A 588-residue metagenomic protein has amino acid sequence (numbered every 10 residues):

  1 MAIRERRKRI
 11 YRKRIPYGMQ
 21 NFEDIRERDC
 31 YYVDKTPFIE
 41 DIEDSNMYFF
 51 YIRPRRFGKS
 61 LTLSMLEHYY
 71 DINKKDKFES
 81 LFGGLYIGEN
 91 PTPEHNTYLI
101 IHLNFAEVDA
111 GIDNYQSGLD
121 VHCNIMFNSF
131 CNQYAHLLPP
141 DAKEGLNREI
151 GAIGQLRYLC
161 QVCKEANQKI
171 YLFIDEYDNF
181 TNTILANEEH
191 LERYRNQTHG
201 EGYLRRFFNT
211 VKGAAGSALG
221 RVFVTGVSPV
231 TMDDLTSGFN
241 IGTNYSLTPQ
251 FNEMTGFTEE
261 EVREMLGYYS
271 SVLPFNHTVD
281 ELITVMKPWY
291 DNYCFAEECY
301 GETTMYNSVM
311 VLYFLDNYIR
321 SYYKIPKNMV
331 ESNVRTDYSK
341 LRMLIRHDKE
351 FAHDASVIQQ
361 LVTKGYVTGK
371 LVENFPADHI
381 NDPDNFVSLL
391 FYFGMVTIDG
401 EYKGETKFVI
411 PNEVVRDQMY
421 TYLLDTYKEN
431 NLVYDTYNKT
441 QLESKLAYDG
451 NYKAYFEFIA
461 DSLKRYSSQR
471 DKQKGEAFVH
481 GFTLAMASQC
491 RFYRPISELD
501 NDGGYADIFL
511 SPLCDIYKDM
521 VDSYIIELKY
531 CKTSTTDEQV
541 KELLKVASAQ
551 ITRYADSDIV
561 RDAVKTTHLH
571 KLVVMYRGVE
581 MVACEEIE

Functional and structural regions predicted by a protein language model:
A2-D71, E79-I87: Walker A/P-loop-proximal flanking segment of P-loop NTPase domains
G18, D34, H68-N132: P-loop NTPase motor core
Y158-A166, R193-G220, I559: Substrate-engagement module of ASCE P-loop NTPases
A166-Q197: Conserved P-loop NTPase "ATPase switch" module shared by AAA+ and STAND
F173-D175, R205-R206, G220-V227: Structural recognition of the conserved hydrophobic beta-strand(s) that form the central parallel beta-sheet of P-loop
T231-S237, Y245-D316, L361: Amphipathic alpha-helical segments of the small helical/lid subdomains adjacent to P-loop NTPase cores
G242, Y306-A549, R553-A555, A583-E588: Extended alpha-helical interface modules used as scaffolds for assembling large macromolecular complexes
I559-E588: Domain-level recognition of nuclease-like catalytic cores that cleave nucleotide substrates
